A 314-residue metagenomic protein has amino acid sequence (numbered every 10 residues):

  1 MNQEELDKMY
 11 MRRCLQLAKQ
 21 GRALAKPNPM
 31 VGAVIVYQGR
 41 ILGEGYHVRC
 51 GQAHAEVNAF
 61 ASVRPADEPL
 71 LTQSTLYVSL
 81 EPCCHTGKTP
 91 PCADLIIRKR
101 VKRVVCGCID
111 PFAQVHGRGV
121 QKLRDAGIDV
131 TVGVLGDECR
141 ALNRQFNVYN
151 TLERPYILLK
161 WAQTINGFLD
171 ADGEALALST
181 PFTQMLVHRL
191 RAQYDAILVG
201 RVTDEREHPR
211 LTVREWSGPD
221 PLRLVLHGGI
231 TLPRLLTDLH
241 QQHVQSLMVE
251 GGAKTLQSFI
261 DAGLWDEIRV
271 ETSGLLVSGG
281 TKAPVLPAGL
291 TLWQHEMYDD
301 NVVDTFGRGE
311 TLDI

Functional and structural regions predicted by a protein language model:
M1-N28, E44, V63, D67-L70 (+2 more regions): Enzymes that bind and transform nitrogen-containing heteroaromatic metabolites
L24-A25, G51, V120, V134-A162 (+1 more regions): Proteins enriched for Cys/Gly/acidic motifs involved in redox and nucleic-acid/cofactor modification
G32: Helix-turn-helix
I35-E138, L222, S258-I260: Zn2+-dependent cytidine deaminase-like catalytic core
C108, N143, G173: Short, flexible helix/strand-to-coil boundary loops that buttress conserved ligand/catalytic motifs in alpha/beta
F112-V115, D137-A141, D204, T231 (+1 more regions): Short acidic loop-to-helix transition motifs that present clustered carboxylates
R124, N150-L152, P287: Short alpha-helix boundary/capping motifs
